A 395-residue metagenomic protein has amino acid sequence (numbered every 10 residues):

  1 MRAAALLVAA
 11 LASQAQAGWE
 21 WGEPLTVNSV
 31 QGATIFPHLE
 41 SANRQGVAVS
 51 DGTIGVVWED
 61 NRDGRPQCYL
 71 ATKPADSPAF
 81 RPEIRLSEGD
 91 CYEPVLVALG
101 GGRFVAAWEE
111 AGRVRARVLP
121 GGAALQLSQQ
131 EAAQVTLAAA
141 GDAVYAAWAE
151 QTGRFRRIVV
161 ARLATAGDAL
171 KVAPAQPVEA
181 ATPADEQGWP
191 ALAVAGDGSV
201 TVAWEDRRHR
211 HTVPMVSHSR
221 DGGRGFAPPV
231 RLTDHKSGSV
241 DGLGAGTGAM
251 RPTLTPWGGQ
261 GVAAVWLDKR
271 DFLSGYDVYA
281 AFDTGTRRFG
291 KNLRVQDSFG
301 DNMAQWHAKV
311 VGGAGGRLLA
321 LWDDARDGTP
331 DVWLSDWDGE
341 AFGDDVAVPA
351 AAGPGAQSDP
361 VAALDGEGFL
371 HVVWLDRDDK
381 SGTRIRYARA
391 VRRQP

Functional and structural regions predicted by a protein language model:
M1-L7: Sec-dependent signal peptide recognition, specifically the positively charged N-region followed immediately by
A10-Q14: N-terminal signal peptide c-region/cleavage motif recognized by signal peptidases
A17-P395: Extracellular, repeat-based ectodomains that mediate carbohydrate processing or recognition
